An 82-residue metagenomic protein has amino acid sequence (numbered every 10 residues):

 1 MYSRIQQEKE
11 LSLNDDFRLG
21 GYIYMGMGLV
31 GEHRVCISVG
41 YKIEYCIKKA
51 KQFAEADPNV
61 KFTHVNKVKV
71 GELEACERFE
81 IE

Functional and structural regions predicted by a protein language model:
M1-S12, V35, A54-E82: Short, mixed-charge low-complexity intrinsically disordered segments
Y2-Q7, D16-F17, Y41-Y45: A short linear-motif detector with a strong N-terminal bias
Q7, Y22, M27-L29, C46 (+2 more regions): Short linear sequence elements within intrinsically disordered, low-complexity coil regions
K9-C36: Short aromatic-glycine-(Arg/Gly/Cys) micro-motifs in beta-strand/loop hairpins
L13, R18-G20, Y41, K49 (+2 more regions): A general marker of short, structured functional hotspots
L29, I43, G71-E74: Compositionally biased, intrinsically disordered low-complexity regions
G31, V39-T63: A short, charged, amphipathic alpha-helix used as a generic interaction element across diverse proteins
